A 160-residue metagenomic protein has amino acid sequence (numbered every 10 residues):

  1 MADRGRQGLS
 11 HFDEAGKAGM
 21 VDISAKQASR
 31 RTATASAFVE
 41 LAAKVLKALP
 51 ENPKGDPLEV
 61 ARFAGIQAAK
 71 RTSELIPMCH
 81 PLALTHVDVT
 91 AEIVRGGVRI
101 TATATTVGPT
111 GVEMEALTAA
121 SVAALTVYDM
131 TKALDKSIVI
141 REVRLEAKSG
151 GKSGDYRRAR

Functional and structural regions predicted by a protein language model:
A2-H80, T85-R160: C-terminal binding/interaction regions
